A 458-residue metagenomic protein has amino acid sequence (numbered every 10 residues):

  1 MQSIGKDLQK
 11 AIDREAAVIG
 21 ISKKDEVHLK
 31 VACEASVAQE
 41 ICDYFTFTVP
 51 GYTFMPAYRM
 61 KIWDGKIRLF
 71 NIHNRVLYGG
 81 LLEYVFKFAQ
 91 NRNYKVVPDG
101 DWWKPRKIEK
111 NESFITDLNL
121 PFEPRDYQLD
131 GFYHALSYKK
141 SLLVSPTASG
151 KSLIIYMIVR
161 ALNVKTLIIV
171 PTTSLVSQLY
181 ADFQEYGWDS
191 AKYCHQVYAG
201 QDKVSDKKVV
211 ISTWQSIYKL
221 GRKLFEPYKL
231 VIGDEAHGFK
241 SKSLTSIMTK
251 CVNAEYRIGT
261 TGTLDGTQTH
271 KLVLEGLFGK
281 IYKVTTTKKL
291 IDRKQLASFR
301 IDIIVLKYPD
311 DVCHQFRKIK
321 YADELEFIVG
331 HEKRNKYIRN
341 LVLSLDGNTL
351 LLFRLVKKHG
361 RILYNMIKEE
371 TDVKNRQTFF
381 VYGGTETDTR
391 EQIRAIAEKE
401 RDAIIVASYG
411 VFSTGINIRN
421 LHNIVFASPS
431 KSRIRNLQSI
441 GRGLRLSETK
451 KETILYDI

Functional and structural regions predicted by a protein language model:
S137-L162: Walker A/P-loop
L153-E185, L355-K357: Conserved Walker A/P-loop ATP-binding site and its immediately adjacent core in helicase/helicase-like ATPase domains
S177, Y193-S205, R361-I362, N375-S413: Conserved helicase ATPase core of P-loop NTP-dependent helicases/translocases
A199-L230, S241-S246, V411: Conserved helix/coil segment N-terminal to the catalytic DExD/H
Y228-K229, A407, I416-P429, T453-D457: A short beta-strand element within the Helicase C-terminal
H237-D302: Post-DEXD/H (motif II) to motif III coupling segment of the RecA-like Helicase ATP-binding lobe
F316-R354, K358-E369: Conserved interdomain hinge at the start of the Helicase C-terminal
R442-I458: Conserved segment of the helicase C-terminal RecA-like domain
